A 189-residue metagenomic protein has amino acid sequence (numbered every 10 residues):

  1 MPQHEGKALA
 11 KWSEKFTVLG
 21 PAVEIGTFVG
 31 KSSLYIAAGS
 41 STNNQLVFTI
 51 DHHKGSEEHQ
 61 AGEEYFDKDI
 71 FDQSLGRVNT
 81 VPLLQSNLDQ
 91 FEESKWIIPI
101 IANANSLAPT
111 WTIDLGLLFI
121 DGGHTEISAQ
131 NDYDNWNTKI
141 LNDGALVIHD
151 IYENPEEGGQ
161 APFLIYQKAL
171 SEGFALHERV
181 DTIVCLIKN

Functional and structural regions predicted by a protein language model:
G6-N189: S-adenosylmethionine/decaboxylated-SAM
